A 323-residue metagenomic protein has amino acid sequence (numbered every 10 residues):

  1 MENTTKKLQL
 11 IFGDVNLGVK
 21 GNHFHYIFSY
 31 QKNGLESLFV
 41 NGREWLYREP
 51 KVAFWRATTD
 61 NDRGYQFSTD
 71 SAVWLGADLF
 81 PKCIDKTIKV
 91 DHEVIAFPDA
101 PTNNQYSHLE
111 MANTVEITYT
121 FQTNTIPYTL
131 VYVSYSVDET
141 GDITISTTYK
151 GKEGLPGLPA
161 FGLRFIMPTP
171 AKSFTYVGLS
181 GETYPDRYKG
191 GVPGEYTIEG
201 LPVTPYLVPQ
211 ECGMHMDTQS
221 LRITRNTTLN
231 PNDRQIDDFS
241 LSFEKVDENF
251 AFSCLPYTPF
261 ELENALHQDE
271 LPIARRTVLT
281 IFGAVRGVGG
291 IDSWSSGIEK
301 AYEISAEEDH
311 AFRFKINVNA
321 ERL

Functional and structural regions predicted by a protein language model:
E2-L323: Beta-strand/loop-rich accessory regions of lumenal/periplasmic or secreted enzymes, predominantly carbohydrate-active
